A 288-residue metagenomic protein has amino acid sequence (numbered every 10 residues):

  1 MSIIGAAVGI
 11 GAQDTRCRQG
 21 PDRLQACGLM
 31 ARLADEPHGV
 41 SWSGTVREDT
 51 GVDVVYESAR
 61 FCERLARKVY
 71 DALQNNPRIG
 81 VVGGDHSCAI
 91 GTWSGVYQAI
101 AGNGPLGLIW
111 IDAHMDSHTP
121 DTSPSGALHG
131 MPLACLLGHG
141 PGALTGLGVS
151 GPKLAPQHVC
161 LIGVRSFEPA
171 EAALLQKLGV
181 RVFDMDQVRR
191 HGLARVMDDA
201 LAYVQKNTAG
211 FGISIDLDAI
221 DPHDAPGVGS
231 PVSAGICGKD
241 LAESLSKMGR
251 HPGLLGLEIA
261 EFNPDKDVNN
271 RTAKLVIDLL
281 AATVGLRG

Functional and structural regions predicted by a protein language model:
S2-I10, D14-G80, T92, A99-N103 (+2 more regions): Catalytic cores of soluble, metal-dependent hydrolases
A7, G83-S87, A113, V164 (+1 more regions): Short, well-ordered beta-to-alpha junction loops that form the rim of enzyme active sites and present histidine/acidic
P77-L147, H251: Active-site histidine-anchored catalytic micro-motif
H118, F167-P169, P264-K266: Active-site environment of divalent metal-dependent phosphoester hydrolases
H118-P124, A134-C135, H158-I162, D184-V188: Flexible, glycine/proline-enriched loop segments at strand-loop-helix junctions that form or flank small-ligand binding
A127-P169, R195: Active-site glycine-rich loop that binds ribose-phosphate moieties when present
